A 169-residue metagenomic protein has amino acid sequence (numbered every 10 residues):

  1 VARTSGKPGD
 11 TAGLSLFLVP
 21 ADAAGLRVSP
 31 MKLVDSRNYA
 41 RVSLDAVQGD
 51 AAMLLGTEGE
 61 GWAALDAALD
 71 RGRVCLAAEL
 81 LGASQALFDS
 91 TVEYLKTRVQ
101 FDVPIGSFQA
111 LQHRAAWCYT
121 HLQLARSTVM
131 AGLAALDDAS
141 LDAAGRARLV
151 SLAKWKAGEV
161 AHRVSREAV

Functional and structural regions predicted by a protein language model:
V1, L18, R41-S43, C75 (+1 more regions): Structured core elements
V1-R27: A short core secondary-structure module
D10-G13, D22, R37-S43, D70 (+3 more regions): A generic structural signal for well-ordered coil/turn residues at beta-strand boundaries that shape enzyme active-site
T11, R27-P30, A51-E58: Short, charged, solvent-exposed linker or helix-capping segments at domain edges/interfaces that act as flexible hinges
F17, V42-L44, S84, A125: Residue-level signal for inorganic ion chemistry
P20-D50: Flexible, small-/acidic-enriched active-site or ligand-binding loops
A40-A68: A short, charged helix-loop
A67-V169: Alpha-helical interface subdomain recognition
